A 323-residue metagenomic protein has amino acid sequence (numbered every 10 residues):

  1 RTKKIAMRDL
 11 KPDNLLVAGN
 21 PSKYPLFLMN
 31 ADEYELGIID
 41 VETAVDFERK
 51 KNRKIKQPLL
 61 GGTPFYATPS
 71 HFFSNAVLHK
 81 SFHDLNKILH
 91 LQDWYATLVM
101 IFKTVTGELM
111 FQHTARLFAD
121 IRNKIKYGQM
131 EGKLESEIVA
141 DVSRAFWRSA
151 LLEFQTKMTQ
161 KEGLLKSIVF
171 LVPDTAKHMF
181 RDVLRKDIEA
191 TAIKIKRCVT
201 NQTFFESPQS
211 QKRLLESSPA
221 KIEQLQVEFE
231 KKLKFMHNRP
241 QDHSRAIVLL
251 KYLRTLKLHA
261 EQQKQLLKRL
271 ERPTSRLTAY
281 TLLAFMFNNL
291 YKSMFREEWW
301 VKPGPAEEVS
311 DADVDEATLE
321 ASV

Functional and structural regions predicted by a protein language model:
R1-N30: Catalytic-loop of the protein kinase fold
K4, D32, K87-H90: Residues at the N-terminus of a long alpha-helix
D40-V45: Activation of the activation-loop gatekeeper triad in protein kinase-fold domains
K54-K80: Conserved activation segment of eukaryotic-like protein kinases, specifically the C-terminal portion of the activation
S74-L85, E108-Q112: Hanks-type protein kinase catalytic core
F82-A96: Activation loop
A96-T106: Short, conserved alpha-helix in the C-lobe of eukaryotic-like protein kinase catalytic domains
T106-S322: Helical subdomain adjoining the active site within ATP-dependent kinase catalytic cores
